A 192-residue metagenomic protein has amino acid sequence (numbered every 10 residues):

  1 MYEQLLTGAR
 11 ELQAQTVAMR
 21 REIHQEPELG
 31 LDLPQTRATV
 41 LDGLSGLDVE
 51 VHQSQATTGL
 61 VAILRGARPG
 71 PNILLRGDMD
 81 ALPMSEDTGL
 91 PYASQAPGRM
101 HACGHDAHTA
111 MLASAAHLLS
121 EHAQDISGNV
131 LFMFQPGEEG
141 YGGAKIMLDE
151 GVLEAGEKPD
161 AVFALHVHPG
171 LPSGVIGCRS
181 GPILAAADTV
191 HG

Functional and structural regions predicted by a protein language model:
Y2-H101, A110-I126: Acidic/His- and Gly-rich active-site-bordering loop/insert found across diverse amide/peptide-bond hydrolases
L60-V61, L82, G89-M100, A107 (+1 more regions): Histidine/acidic-residue-rich, glycine-tolerant segments that coordinate divalent metal ions
